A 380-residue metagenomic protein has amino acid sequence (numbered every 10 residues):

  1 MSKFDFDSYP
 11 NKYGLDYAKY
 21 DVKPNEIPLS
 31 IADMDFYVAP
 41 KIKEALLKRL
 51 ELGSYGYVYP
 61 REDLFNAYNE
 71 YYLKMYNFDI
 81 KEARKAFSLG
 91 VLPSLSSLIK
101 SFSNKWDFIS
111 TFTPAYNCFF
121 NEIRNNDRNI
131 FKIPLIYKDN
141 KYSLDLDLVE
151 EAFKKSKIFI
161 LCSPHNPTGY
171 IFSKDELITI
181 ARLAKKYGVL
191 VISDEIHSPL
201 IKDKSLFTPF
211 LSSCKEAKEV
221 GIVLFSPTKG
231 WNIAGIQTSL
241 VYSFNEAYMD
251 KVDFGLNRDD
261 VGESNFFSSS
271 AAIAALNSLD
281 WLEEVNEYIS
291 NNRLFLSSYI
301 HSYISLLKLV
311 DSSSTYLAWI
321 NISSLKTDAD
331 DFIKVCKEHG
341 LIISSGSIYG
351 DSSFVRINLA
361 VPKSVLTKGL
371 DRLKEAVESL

Functional and structural regions predicted by a protein language model:
S2-G90, S97, S379-L380: N-terminal small-domain helix-loop-helix segment of the aminotransferase-like
E44-K48, K215, E219-S290: Conserved core segment of the aminotransferase class I/II
Y55-R182, S198-L200, F207-S212: Conserved core of the PLP fold type I
N126, K186-Y187, A217, H339 (+1 more regions): Helix C-cap/helix->beta junction micro-motif
S269, I273, I289-S297, L309-I322 (+1 more regions): Conserved glycine-rich beta-strand-loop-beta hairpin in the small C-terminal domain of fold type I
K326-D328, K334-S344, I348-L380: PLP-dependent enzyme catalytic core of the Aspartate aminotransferase-like
